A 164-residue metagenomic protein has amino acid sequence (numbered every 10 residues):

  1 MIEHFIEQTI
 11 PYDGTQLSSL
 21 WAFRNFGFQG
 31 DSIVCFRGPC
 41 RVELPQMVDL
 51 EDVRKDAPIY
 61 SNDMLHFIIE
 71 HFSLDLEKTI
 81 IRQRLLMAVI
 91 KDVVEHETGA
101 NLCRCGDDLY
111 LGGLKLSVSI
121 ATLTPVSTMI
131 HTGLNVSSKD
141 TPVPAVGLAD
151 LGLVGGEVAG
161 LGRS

Functional and structural regions predicted by a protein language model:
I2-Q46, E51-S164: Catalytic beta-strand/loop module used to bind and position nucleotide/cofactor moieties in cofactor-attachment
